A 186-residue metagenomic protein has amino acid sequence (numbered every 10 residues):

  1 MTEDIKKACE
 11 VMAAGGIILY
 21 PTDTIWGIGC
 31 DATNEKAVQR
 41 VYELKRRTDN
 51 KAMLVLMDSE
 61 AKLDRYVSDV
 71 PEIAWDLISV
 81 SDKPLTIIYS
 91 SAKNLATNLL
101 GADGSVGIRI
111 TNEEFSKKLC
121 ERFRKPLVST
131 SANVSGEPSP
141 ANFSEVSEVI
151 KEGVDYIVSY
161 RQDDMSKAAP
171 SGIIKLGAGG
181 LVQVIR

Functional and structural regions predicted by a protein language model:
M1-R186: Active-site-adjacent structural elements in enzyme catalytic cores
